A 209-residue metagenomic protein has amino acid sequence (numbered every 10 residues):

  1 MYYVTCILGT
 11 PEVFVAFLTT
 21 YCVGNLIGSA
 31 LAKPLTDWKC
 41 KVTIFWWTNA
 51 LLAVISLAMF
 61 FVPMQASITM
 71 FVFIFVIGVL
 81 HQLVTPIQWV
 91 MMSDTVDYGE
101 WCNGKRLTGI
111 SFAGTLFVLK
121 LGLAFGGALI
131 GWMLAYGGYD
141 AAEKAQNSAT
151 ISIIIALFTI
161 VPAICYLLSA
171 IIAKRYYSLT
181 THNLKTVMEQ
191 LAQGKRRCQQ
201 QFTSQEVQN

Functional and structural regions predicted by a protein language model:
M1-N209: Membrane-embedded alpha-helical bundles of multi-pass transporters/translocases, especially carrier/permease families
